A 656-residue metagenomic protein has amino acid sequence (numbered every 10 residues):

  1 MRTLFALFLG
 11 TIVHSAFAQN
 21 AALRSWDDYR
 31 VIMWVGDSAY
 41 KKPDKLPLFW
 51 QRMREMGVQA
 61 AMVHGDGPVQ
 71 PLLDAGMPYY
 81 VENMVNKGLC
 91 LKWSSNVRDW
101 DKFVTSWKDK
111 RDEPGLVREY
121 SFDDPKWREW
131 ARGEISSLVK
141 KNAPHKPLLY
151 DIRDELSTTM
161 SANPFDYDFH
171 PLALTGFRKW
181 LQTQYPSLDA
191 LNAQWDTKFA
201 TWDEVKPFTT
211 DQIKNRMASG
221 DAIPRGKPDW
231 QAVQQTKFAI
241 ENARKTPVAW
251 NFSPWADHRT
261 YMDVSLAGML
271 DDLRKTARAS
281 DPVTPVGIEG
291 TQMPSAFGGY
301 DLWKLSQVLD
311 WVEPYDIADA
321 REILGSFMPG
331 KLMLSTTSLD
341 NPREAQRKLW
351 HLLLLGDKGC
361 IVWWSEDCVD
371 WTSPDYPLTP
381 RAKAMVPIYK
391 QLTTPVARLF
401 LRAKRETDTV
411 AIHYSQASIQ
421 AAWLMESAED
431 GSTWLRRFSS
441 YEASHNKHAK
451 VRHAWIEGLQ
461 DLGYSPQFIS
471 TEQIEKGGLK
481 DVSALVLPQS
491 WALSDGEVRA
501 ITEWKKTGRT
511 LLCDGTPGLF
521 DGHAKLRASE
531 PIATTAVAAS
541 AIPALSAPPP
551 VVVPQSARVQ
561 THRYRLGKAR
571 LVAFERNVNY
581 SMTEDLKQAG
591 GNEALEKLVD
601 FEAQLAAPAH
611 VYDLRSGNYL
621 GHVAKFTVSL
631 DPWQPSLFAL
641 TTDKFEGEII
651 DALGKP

Functional and structural regions predicted by a protein language model:
T3-S15: Bacterial N-terminal signal peptides
N20-A22, D27, G268, V283 (+2 more regions): Carbohydrate-binding surfaces of carbohydrate-active enzymes
R24, F49-R54, P68-M77, L138-A143 (+3 more regions): Acidic (Asp/Glu)-rich catalytic clusters
V31-W34, A39-N86, D310-V312, K348-G359 (+1 more regions): Catalytic domains of carbohydrate-active enzymes, especially glycoside hydrolases
I32-M33, D37-Y40, Y80-E82, N86-A131 (+5 more regions): Extended substrate-binding grooves/exosites of carbohydrate-active enzymes
S38-M53, W130-L138, T291-L305, P342-L349 (+1 more regions): Short, acidic/polar
Y40-Q70, K126-G133, S265-D272, K447-K450 (+1 more regions): Aromatic- and glycine-enriched glycan-recognition loops and surfaces that form the carbohydrate-binding subsites
D112-P314, I323: Polysaccharide-binding and catalytic clefts of secreted carbohydrate-active enzymes
